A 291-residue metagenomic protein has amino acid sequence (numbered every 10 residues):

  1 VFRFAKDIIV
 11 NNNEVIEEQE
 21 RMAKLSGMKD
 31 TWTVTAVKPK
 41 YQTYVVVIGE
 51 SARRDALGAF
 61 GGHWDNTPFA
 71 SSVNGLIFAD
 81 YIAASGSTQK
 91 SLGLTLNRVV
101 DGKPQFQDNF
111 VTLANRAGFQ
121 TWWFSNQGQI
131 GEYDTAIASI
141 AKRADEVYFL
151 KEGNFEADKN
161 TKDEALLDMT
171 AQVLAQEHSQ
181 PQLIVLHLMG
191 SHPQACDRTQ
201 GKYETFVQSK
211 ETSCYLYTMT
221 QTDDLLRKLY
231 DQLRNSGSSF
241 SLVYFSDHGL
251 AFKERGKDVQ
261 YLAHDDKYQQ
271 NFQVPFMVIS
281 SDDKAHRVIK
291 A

Functional and structural regions predicted by a protein language model:
F2-V47, S51-T205, N271-Q273: Active-site-proximal alpha/beta segments of enzymes that process anionic O-linked groups
L57, Y230, E254: Active-site-flanking alpha-helical
G61-D65, S238-S239, V243-D282: Histidine-centered active-site microenvironments of extracellular/periplasmic hydrolases and transferases
Y81-N97, V259-A291: Substrate-binding rim/cap in mid-to-C-terminal beta-strand-loop elements of soluble/periplasmic
G102-Q107, S209-Q221, D265-F272, K284-A291: A short beta-strand-to-alpha-helix junction
T112, Q129, A157, D231-S236 (+2 more regions): Membrane-interface soluble catalytic domains
L167, A171, M219-Y230: Short, hydrophobic/amphipathic alpha-helical packing segments that form internal helix faces or helix-helix interfaces
E177-S179, D231-F240: Surface-exposed helix-capping loop/turn segments at secondary-structure junctions
